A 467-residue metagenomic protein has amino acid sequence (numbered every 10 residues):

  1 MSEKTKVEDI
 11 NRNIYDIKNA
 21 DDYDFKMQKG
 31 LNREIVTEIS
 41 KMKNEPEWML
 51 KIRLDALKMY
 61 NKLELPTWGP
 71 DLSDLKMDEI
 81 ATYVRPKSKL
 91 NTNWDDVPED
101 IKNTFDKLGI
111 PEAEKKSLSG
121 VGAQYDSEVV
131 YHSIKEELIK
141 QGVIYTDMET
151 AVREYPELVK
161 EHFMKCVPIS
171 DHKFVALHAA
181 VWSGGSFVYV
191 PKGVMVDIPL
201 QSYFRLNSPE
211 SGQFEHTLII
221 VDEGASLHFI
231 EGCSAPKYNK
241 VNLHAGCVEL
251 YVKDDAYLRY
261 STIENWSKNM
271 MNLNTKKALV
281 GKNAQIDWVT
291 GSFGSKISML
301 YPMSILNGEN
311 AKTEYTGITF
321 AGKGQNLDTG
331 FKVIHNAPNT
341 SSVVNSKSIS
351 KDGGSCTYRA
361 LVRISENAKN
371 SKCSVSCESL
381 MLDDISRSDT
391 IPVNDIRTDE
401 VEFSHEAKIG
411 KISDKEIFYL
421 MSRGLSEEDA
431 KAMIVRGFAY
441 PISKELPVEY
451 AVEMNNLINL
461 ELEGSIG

Functional and structural regions predicted by a protein language model:
S2-A20, F25-G30, Y450-I466: Intrinsically disordered, low-complexity terminal tails
S2-K6, I10, Y23-A176, N345-S348: N-terminal amphipathic, basic helical "cap/leader" segment at the start of enzyme domains
D16-K18, R33-T37, D395-I396: Short acidic (Asp/Glu) and glycine-rich catalytic loops that position anionic groups and cofactors
M42, Y131-L425, I442-G467: Conserved beta-strand/loop scaffold segments within soluble protein domains that form the structured core and edges
L63-G69, F438-V448: Short arginine-rich
E79, Q124, M270, A439-Y440: Short Asp/Glu-rich motifs
